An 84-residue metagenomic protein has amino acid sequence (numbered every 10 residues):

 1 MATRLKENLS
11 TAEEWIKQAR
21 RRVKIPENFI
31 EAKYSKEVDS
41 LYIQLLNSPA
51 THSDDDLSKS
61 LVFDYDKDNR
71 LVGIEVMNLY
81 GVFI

Functional and structural regions predicted by a protein language model:
M1-I84: Small, basic N-terminal interaction modules of short regulatory proteins
